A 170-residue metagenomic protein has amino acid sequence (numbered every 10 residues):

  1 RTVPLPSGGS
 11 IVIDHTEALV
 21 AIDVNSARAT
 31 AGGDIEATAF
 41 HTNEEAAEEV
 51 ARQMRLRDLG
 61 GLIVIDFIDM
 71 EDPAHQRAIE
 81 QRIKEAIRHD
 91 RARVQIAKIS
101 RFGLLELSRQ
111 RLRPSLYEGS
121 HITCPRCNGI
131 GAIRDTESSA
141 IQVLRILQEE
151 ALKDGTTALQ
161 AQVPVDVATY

Functional and structural regions predicted by a protein language model:
L5-Y170: Conserved glycine-centered short motifs in functionally critical loops
